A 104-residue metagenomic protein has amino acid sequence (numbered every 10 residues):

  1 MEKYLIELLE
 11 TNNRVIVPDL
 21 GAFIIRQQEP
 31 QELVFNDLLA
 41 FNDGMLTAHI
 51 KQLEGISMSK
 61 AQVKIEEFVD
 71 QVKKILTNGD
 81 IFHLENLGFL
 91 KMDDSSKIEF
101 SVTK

Functional and structural regions predicted by a protein language model:
M1-K104: Cytosolic/nucleoplasmic/matrix-facing N-terminal domains/tails of membrane-anchored or organelle-targeted proteins
